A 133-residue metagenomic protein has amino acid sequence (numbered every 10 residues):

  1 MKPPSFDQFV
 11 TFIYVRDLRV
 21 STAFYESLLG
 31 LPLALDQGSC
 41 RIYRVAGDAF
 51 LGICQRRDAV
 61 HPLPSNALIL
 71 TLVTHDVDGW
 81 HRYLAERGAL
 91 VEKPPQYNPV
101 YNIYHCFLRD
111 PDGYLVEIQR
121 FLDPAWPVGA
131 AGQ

Functional and structural regions predicted by a protein language model:
M1-V20, L68-L70, L122-Q133: N-terminal beta-strand motif that seeds the catalytic metal site of vicinal oxygen chelate
Q8-R16, R41-V45, H61-A85, Y104-R109 (+1 more regions): Vicinal oxygen chelate
D17-P32: Amphipathic alpha-helical segments
G30-D36, L90-P94: Short secondary-structure junctions
P32-S65, L115-R120: Conserved short beta-strand elements that form part of the metal-binding/catalytic scaffold of enzyme active sites
Q37, V100-I103: Short, small/polar residue-rich loop motifs at catalytic or cofactor-binding pockets
C40-R41, Q96-N98: Short, solvent-exposed loop/turn elements at beta->coil junctions and helix N-caps that rim active or binding pockets
T74, D112, Q119, D123-W126: A beta-strand edge to alpha-helix "cap/lid" segment located at domain peripheries
